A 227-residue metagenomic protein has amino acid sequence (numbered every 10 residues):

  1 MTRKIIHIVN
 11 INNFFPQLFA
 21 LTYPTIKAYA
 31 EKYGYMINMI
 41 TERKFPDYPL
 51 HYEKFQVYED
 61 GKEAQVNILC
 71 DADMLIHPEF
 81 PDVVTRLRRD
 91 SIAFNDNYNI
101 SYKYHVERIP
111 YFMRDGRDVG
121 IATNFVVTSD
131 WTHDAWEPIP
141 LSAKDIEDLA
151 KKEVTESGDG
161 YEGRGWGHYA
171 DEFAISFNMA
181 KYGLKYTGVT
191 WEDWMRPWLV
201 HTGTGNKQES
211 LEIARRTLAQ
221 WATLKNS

Functional and structural regions predicted by a protein language model:
M1-Q56, D60-Q65, H168, K181-L184 (+1 more regions): N-terminal anchoring/stem segment of glycosyltransferases
V9, I40-E42, N95, V189-E192: Conserved beta-strand termini and adjacent loop/short-helix elements that scaffold enzyme active sites in alpha/beta
F15, D47, I76-E79, V84-T85 (+4 more regions): Short catalytic/ligand-binding loop motif for oxyanion handling, primarily in non-cytosolic enzymes, centered on
R43-P46, F112-M113, E162-G163: A short glycine/serine-rich beta->alpha loop
L50-V106: GT-A fold catalytic core of metal-dependent nucleotide-sugar glycosyltransferases, centered on the diacidic
R86-L87, R117-G120: Extracellular/periplasmic catalytic domains that process cell-envelope and extracellular macromolecules
H105-G116: Short, flexible, basic/aromatic active-site loop/helix in glycosyltransferases
G120-L224: Catalytic core and acceptor-binding pocket of nucleotide-sugar-dependent glycosyltransferases
